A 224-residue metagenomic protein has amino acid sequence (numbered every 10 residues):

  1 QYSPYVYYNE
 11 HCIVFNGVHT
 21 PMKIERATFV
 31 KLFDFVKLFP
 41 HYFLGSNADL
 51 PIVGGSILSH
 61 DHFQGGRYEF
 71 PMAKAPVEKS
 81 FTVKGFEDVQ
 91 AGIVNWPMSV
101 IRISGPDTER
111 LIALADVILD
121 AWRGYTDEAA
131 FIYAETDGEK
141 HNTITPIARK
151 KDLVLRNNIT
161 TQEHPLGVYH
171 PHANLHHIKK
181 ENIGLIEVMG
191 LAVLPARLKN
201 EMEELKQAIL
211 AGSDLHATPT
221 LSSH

Functional and structural regions predicted by a protein language model:
Q1-H224: HIT superfamily nucleotide-processing domains
